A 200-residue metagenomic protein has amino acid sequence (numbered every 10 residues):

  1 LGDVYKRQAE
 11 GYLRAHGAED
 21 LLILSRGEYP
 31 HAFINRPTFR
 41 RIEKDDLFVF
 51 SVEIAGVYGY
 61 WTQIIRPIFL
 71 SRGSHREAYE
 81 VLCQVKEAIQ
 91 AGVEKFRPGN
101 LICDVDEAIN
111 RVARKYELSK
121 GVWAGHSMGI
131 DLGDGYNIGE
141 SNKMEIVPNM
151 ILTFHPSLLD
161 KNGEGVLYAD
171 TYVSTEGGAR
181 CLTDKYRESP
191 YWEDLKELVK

Functional and structural regions predicted by a protein language model:
G2-K200: Active-site neighborhoods and metal-handling regions in enzymes and metal-associated proteins
